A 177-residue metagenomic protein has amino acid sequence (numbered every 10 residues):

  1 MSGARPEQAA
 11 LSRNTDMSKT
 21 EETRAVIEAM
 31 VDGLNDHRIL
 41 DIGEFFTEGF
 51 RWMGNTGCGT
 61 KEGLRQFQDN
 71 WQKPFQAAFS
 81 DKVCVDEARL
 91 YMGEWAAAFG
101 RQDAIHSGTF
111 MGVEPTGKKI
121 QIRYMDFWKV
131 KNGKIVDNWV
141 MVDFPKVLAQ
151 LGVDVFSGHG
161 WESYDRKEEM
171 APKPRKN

Functional and structural regions predicted by a protein language model:
S2-E48, F156-N177: Short, low-complexity N-terminal intrinsically disordered segments enriched in polar/charged residues
T23-I27, N35, W52, W71-F75 (+5 more regions): Short, structured motif recognition centered on aromatic/hydrophobic residues
I27-M30, D41-G43, F50, F67 (+3 more regions): Hydrophobic pocket/interface hotspot
N35, A104-H106, V130: Beta-strand elements of well-folded, non-transmembrane domains
L40-E94, R101-D103: A solvent-exposed, acidic/Ser-Thr-rich amphipathic alpha-helical stretch
T56, H106-I120: A cross-kingdom feature marking solvent-exposed beta-strand/loop segments within repeated, beta-rich binding/scaffold
V85-R89, R123-W128: Hydrophobic/aromatic beta-strand elements that line small-molecule binding cavities or substrate pockets in beta-rich
W139-L148: Short, solvent-exposed aromatic-acidic interface loops
